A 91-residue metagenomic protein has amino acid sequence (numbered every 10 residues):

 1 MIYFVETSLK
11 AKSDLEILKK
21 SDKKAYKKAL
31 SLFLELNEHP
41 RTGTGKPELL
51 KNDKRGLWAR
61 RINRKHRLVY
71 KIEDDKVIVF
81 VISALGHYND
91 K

Functional and structural regions predicted by a protein language model:
I2-F4, K12-K27, R60-R67, K71-K91: Enriched for short, Lys/Arg-rich terminal
S8: Residue-level signal for threonine
Y26-L34: PIN-domain endoribonuclease scaffold, especially VapC-family toxins
S31, K51-R55, Y70-D74: Short alpha-helical linear motifs
L34-R60: A short, surface-exposed loop/turn module that caps and links secondary-structure elements
